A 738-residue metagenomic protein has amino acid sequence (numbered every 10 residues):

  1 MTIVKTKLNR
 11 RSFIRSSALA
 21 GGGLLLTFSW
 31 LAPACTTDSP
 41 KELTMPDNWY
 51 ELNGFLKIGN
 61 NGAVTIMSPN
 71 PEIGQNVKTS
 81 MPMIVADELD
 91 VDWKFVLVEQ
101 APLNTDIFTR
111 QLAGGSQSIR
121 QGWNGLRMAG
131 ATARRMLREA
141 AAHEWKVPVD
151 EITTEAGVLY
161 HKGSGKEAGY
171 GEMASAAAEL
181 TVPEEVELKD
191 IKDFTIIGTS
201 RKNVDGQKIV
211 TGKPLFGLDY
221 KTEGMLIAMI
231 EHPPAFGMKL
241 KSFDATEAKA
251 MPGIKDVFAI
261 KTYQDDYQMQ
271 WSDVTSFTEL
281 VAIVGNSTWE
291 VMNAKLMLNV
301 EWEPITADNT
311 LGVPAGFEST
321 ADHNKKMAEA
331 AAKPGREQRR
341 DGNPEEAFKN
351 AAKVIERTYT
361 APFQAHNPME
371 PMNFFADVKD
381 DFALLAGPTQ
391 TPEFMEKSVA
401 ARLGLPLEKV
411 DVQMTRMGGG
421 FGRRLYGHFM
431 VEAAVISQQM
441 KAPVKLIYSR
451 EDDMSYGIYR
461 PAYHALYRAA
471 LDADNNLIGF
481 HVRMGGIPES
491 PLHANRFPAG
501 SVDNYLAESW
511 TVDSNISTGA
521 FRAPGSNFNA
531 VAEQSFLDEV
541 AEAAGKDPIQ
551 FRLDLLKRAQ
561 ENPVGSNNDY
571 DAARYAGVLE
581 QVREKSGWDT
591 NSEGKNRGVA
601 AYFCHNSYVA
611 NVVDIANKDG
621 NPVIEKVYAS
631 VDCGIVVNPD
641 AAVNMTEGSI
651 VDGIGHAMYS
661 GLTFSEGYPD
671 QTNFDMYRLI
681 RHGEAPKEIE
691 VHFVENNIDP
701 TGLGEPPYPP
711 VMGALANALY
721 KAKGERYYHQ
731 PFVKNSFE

Functional and structural regions predicted by a protein language model:
T2-T27, S39-E738: Cofactor-binding beta-sheet edge motifs in enzyme active sites
